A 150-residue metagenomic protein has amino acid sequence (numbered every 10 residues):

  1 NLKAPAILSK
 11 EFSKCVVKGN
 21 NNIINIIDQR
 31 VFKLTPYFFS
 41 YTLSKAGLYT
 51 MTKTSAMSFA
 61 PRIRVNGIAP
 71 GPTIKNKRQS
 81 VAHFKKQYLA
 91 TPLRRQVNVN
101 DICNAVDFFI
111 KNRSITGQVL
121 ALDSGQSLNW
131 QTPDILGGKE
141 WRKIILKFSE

Functional and structural regions predicted by a protein language model:
N1, K45, N66, D101 (+1 more regions): Acidic active-site catalytic centers that drive phospho-/nucleotidyl reactions and related ester hydrolyses
K3-E11, K53, Q96, D101-N104: Conserved mid-core alpha-helix of short-chain dehydrogenase/reductase
K3-I7, V17-G47, T52-A60, P72 (+1 more regions): Catalytic loop of short-chain dehydrogenase/reductase
K14-G19, A60-R62, A82-H83, K111-R113: Short glycine/proline-enriched coil/turn segments at helix->beta-strand junctions
F38, P92-R95: Glycine-rich "substrate-gating" loop/helix at the edge of Rossmann-like oxidoreductase active sites
Y49, F59-T73, I115-L122: Conserved Rossmann-fold SDR core element
G67-T91, W130-S149: A glycine/serine/threonine-rich, flexible loop-to-helix segment that serves as the NAD(P) cofactor-binding "lid"
N98-L122, S127-L128, P133-D134: C-terminal substrate-recognition "lid" of short-chain dehydrogenase/reductases
